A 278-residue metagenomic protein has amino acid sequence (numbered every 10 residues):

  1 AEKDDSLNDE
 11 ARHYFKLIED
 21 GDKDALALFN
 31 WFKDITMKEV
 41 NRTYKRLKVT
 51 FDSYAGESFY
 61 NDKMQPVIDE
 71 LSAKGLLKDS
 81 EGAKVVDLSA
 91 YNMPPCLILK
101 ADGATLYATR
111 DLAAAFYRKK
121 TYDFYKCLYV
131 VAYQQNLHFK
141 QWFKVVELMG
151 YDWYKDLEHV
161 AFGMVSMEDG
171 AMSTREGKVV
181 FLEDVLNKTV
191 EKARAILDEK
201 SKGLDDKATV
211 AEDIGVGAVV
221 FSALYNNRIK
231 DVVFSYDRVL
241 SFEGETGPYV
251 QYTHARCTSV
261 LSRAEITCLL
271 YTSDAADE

Functional and structural regions predicted by a protein language model:
A1-S273: NTP-dependent nucleotidyl-transfer catalytic core
D274-E278: A short, hydrophobic C-terminal helix/tail in secreted or cell-surface proteins
